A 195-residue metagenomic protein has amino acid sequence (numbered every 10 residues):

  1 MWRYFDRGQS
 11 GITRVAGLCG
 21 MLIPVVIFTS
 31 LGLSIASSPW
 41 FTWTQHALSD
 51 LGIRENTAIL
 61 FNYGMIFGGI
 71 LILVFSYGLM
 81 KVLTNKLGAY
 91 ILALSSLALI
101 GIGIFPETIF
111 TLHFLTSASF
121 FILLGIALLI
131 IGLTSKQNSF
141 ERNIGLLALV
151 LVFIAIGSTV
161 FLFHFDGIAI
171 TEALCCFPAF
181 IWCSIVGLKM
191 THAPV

Functional and structural regions predicted by a protein language model:
M1-I12: Short, Lys/Arg-rich, polar N-terminal cytosolic tail immediately upstream of the first transmembrane signal-anchor
W2-R3, V25-I27, G64-F75, I122-I131 (+1 more regions): Hydrophobic cores of alpha-helical transmembrane segments in multi-pass inner/ER membrane proteins, independent
S10-T13, Y77-G88, T134-N143, H192-V195: Membrane-interface helix-boundary motifs at transmembrane edges
G11-A36: N-terminal signal-anchor transmembrane alpha helix
S30-I53: Hydrophobic transmembrane helix segments
L51-I70: Interfacial helix-start motif at the membrane-water boundary
L92-Q137: Membrane-proximal helix-loop-helix units in multi-pass membrane proteins
Q137-V195: Terminal transmembrane helical module of multi-pass membrane proteins
